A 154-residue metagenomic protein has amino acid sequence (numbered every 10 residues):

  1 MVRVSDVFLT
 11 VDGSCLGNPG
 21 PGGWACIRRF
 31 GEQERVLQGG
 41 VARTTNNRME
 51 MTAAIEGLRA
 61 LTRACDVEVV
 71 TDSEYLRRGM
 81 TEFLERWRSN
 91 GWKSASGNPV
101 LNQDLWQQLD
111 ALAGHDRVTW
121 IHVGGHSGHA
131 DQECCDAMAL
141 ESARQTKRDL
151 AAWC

Functional and structural regions predicted by a protein language model:
M1-R48, T52, E56-D66, A137 (+1 more regions): RNase H-like nuclease fold core
F8-P21, I55-M138, A143: RNase H catalytic domain
